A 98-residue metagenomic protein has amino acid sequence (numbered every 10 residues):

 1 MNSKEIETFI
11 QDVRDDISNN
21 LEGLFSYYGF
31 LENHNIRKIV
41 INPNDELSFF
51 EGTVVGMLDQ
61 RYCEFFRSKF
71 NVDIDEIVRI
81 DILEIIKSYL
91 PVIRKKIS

Functional and structural regions predicted by a protein language model:
M1-N35: Short terminal alpha-helical segments
N2-I6, I10, R14, E51 (+4 more regions): Intrinsic-disorder-associated interaction segments
I6, E22-Y27, E46-L47, D59-Y62 (+1 more regions): Generic intrinsically disordered, low-complexity segments enriched for polar/acidic and small residues
G23, Q60-S68, S88, V92-K96: Amphipathic alpha-helical interaction surfaces
N35-N42: Short, charged/polar, low-complexity loop and linker segments that flank or interrupt alpha-helical bundles
N42-D81: Amphipathic protein-protein interaction modules
N71-S98: Amphipathic alpha-helical binding modules
